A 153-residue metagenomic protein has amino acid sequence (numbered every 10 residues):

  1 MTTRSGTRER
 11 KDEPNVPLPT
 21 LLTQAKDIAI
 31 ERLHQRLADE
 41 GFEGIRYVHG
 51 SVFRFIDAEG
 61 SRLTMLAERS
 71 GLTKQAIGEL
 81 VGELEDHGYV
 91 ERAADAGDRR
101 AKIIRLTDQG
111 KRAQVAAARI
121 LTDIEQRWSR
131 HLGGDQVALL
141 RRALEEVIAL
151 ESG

Functional and structural regions predicted by a protein language model:
M1-G44: N-terminal leader segment of winged-helix/HTH proteins
T3-G6, Q35, G82-E145: Charged, amphipathic alpha-helical coiled-coil/dimerization segments
P19, F53-R54, Q114: Hydrophobic residues on short alpha-helical segments
Q24, I28, D57-A58, D123 (+1 more regions): Alpha-helical structural segments
E31-A76, G153: N-terminal helix-turn-helix DNA-binding core of bacterial DNA-binding proteins
T64, V81-G82: Short, hydrophobic-biased segments on the C-terminal half of alpha helices that form "recognition helices"
